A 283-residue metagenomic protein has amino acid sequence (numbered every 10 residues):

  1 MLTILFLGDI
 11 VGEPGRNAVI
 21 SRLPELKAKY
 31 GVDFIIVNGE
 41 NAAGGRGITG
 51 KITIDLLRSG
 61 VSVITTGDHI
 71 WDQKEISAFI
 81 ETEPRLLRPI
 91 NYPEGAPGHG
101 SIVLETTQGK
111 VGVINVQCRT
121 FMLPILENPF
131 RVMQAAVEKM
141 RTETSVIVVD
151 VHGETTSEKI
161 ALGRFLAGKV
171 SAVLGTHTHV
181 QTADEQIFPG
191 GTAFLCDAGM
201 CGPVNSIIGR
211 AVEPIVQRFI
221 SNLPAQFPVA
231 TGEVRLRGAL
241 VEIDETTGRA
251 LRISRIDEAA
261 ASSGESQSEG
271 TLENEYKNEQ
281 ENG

Functional and structural regions predicted by a protein language model:
M1-G283: Acidic, metal/ion-coordinating pockets
